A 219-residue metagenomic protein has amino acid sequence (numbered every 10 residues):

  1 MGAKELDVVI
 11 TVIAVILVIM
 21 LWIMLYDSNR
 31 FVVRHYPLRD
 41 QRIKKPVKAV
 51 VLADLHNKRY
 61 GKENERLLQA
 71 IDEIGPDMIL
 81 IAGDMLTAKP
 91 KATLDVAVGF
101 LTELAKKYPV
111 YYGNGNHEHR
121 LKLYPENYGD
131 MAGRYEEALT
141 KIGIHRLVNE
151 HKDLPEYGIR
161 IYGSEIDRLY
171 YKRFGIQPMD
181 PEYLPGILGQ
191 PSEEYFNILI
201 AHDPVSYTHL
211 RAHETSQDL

Functional and structural regions predicted by a protein language model:
M1-I13: N-terminal Sec-pathway targeting helices
V15-F100: N-terminal active-site segment of His-dependent metallophosphoesterases
M20-W22, N29-D40, I74, E150 (+1 more regions): Extended recognition/assembly regions associated with phosphoester-bond processing machinery
P46-H56, G158-R168, I198-H202: Active-site-proximal beta-strand elements of phosphoester/diester hydrolases
E63-D153: Core catalytic region of metal-dependent phosphoesterases/phosphodiesterases, especially metallo-beta-lactamase-like
K122-G143, H151, E156-N197, Y207: Binuclear metal-dependent hydrolase catalytic cores centered on His/Asp/Glu-rich metal-binding motifs
T208-T215: Conserved small/polar residues in nucleotide/adenosyl-binding loops
D218: Cationic, low-complexity basic patches in intrinsically disordered or flexible, solvent-exposed regions
